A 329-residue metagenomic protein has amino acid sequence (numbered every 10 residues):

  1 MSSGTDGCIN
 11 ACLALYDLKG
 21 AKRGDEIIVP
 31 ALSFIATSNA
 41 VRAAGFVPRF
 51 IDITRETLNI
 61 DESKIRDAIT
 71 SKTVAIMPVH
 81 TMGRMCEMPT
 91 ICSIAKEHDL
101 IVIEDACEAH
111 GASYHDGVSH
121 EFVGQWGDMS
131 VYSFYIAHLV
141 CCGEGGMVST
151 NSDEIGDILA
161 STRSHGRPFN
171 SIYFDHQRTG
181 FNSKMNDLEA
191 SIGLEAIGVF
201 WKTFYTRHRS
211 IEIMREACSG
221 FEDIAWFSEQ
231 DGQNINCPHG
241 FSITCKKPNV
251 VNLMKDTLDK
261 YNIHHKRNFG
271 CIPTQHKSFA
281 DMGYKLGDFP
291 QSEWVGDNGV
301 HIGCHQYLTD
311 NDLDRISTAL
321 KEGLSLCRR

Functional and structural regions predicted by a protein language model:
M1, V29, A75-P78, C142 (+1 more regions): A short beta-strand submotif of the Rossmann-like class I SAM-dependent methyltransferase core that lines
M1-E26, A40-R42, F50-D52, G117: Phosphate-binding glycine-rich loop
L32-S38: Conserved coil-to-alpha-helix start sites within the AMP-binding
A40-V41, I94, L188: Hydrophobic/aromatic ligand-binding patch that stacks against planar heteroaromatic rings of cofactors or nucleotides
G45: Structured binding elements
E56-C142, M147-S149, E154: Active-site phosphate-binding strand-loop segment of PLP-dependent enzymes
S63, A75-V79, M88-T90, G117 (+1 more regions): PLP-dependent aminotransferase class I/II
